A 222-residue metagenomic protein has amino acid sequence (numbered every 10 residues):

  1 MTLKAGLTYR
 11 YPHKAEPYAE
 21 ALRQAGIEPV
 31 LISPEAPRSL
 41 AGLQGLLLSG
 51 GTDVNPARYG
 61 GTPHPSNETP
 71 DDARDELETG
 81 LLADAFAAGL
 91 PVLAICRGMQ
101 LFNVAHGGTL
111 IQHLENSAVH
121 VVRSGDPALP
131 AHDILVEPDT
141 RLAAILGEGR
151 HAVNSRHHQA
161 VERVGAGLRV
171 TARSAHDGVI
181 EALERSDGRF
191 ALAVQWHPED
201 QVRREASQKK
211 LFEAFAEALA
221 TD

Functional and structural regions predicted by a protein language model:
M1-L93, N103-H106, I111, E115-I145 (+5 more regions): N-terminal beta1-alpha1 cap of cysteine-dependent amidohydrolase-like domains
C96: Conserved G/P- and acidic residue-centered "switch" motifs that form tight phosphate/ATP-binding loops in soluble
M99: The feature captures the ABC ATPase H-loop/switch
L192-W196: Active-site-proximal beta-strand elements of phosphoester/diester hydrolases
